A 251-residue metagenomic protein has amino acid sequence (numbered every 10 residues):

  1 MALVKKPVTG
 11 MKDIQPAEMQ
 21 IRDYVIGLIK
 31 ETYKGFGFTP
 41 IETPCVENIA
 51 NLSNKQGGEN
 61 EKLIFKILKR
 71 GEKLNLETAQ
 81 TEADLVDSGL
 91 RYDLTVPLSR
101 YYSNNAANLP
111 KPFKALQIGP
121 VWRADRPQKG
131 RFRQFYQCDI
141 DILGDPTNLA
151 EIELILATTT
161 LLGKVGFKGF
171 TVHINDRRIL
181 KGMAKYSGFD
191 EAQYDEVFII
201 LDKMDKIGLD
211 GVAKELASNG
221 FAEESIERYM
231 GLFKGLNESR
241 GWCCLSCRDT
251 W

Functional and structural regions predicted by a protein language model:
M1-I14, E18, K55-Q56, K69-A83 (+1 more regions): Metal-assisted phosphate- and nucleotidyl-transfer catalytic regions
E18-F38, E47-N48, Q80-D87, D93-L109 (+2 more regions): Positively charged, Gly/Ser-enriched RNA/tRNA-binding surfaces
K30-E31, E42-T43, G57: Generic N-terminal leader/targeting and pre-domain segments
F38-L52, R70-E72: Short active-site-proximal "capping" loops at secondary-structure junctions
E42, S53, Q117, T171-H173: Structured core elements
C45, P120, I174-R178: A general secondary-structure junction signal
A50-I64: Glycine-rich loop at the start of a catalytic domain that most often binds anionic cofactors/ligands
